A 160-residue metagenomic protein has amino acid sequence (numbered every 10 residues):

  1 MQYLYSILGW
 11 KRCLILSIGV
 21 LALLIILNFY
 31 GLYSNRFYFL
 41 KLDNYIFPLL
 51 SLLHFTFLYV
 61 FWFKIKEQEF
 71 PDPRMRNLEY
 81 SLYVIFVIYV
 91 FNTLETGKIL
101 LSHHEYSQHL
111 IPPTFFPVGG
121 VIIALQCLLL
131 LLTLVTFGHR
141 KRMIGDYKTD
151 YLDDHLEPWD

Functional and structural regions predicted by a protein language model:
M1-T56: N-terminal signal-anchor transmembrane alpha-helix
L8-I25, H103-L156: Alpha-helical membrane-associated segments of multi-pass integral membrane proteins
L16-I26, L49-L52, T56-Y59, V84-L94 (+1 more regions): Lipid-exposed faces of alpha-helical membrane segments in multi-pass integral membrane proteins
F29-L42, F70, L101-I111: Membrane-interface interhelical loops and short amphipathic "cap" helices that link adjacent transmembrane segments
H54-K66, T93-G97, L131-H139: Membrane-water interface of transmembrane alpha-helices
L58-N77, L100-H104: Membrane-helix interface/capping segments
P73-V84, M143-D160: Cytoplasmic juxtamembrane regions at transmembrane-helix boundaries
E79-S107: C-terminal halves and exits of single transmembrane alpha-helices
